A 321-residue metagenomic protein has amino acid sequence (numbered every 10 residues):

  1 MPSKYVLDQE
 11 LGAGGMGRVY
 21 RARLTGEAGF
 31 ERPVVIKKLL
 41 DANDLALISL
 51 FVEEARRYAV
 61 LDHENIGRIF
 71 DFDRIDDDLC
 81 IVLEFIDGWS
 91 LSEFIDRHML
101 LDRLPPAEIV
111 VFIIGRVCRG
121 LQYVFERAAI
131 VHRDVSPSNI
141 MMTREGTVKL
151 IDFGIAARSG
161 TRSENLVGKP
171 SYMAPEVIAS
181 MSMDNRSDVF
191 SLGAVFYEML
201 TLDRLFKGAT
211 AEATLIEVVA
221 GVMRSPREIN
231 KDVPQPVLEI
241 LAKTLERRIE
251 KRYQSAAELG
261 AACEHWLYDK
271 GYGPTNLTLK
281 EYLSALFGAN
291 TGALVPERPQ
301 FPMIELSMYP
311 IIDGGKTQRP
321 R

Functional and structural regions predicted by a protein language model:
R18: Conserved N-lobe ATP-binding subsite of Hanks-type protein kinase domains, especially the beta3 VAIK lysine
L40-V60: AlphaC helix of the eukaryotic protein kinase fold
F72: Activation-segment/catalytic-loop signature of the eukaryotic protein kinase fold
D76-S90, F94: Conserved short submotifs of the Hanks-type protein kinase catalytic core that shape the nucleotide-binding pocket
I113-I114: Activation segment signature within eukaryotic-like protein kinase domains
C118-I130: Protein kinase catalytic-loop region centered on the HRD/HxD motif
